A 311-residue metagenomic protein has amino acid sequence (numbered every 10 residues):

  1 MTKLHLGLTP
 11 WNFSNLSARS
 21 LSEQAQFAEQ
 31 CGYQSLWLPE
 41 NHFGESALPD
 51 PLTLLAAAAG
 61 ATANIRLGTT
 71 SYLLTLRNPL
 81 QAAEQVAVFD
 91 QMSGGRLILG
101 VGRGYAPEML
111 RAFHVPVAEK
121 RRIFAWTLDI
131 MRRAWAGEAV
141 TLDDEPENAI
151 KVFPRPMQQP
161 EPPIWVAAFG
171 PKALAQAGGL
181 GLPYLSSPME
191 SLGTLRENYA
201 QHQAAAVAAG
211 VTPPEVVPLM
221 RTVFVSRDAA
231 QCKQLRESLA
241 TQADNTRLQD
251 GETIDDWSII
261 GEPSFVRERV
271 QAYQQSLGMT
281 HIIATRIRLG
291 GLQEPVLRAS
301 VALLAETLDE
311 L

Functional and structural regions predicted by a protein language model:
M1-T62, R66-L67, P162, A299-A302: N-terminal beta1-alpha1-beta2 module of alpha/beta enzyme domains
T2, N78-L180, G193-A200, A204 (+2 more regions): Internal, glycine-rich beta/alpha segment that forms the wall or movable "lid" of small-molecule/cofactor binding
L4-P10, L36-L38, L67-T70, L97-V101 (+4 more regions): Hydrophobic faces of well-ordered beta-strands that scaffold small-molecule active sites in alpha/beta enzyme cores
G7-R19, Y72-L80, Q158-A168, T253-S264: Active-site mouth loops of central-metabolism enzymes
L16-F27, Q85, A168-A175, S264-A272: Short, acidic/polar
A28, G32, A58, F89 (+7 more regions): Conserved, mostly hydrophobic/aromatic
A61-N64, S93, Q176-L185, L277-M279: Glycine-enriched alpha-helix->loop->beta-strand junction motifs that scaffold or abut catalytic
A229-W257, P263-F265: Active-site pocket-lining/capping segments in soluble small-molecule metabolic enzymes
